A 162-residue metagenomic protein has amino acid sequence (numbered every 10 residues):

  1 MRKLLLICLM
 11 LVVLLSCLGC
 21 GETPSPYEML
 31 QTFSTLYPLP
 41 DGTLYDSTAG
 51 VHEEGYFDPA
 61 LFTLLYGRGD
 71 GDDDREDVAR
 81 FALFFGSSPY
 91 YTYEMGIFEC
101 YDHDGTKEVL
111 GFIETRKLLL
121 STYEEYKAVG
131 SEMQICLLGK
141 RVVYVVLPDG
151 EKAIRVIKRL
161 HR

Functional and structural regions predicted by a protein language model:
M1-L4: Positively charged n-region of N-terminal signal peptides that target proteins for export
I7-S16: Bacterial N-terminal signal peptides
V13, C20-E94, C100-R162: Soluble, non-membrane globular domain cores that form compact, hydrophobic packing and curved binding surfaces
